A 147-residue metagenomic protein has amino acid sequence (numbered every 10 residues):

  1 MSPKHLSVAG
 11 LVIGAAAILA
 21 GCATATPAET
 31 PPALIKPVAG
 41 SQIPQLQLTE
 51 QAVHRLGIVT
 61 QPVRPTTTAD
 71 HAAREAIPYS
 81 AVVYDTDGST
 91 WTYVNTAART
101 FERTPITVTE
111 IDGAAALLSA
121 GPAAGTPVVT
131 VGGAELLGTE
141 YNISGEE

Functional and structural regions predicted by a protein language model:
S2-K4, A23-P65, W91-E147: Short alpha-helical boundary/capping segments at helix-coil junctions
S7-A15: Sec-dependent N-terminal signal peptides
I18-G21: C-terminal motif of bacterial Sec signal peptides marking the signal peptidase cleavage site
V63-E75: Short, glycine/small-residue-enriched coil/turn segments at secondary-structure junctions
D70, D85, R99-F101: A cross-taxa feature marking solvent-exposed loop/turn segments within ectodomains of secreted and single-pass membrane
I77-S80: Short beta-alpha junctions and helix-cap segments that line functional grooves
V82-Y84, S89: Compact, glycine-rich, soluble single-domain proteins
